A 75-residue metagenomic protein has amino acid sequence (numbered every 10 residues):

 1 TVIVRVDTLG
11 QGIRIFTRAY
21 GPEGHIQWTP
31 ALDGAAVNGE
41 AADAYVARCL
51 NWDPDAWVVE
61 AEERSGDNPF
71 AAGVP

Functional and structural regions predicted by a protein language model:
T1-F16: Short, well-structured hydrophobic secondary-structure segments
F16-P75: Helix-rich interaction surfaces within compact, conserved domain-sized segments that mediate assembly or partner
